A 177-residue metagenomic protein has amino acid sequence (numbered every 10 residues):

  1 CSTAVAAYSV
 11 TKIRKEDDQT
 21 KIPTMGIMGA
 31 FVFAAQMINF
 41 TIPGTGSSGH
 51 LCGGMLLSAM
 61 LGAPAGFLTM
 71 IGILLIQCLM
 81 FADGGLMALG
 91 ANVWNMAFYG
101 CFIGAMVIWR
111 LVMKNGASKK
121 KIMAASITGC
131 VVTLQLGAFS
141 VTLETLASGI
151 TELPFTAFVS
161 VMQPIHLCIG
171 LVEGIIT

Functional and structural regions predicted by a protein language model:
S2-L57: Hydrophobic transmembrane alpha-helices
S2-V5, F98-I108, L171-T177: Hydrophobic cores of alpha-helical transmembrane segments in multi-pass inner/ER membrane proteins, independent
A7-R14, A35, F40, Q77 (+7 more regions): Membrane-water interface at transmembrane helix exits
I22-I27, C52, F67-I71, W94 (+2 more regions): Hydrophobic alpha-helical transmembrane segments
Q36, F40-G104: Alpha-helical membrane segments and adjacent membrane-interface helices in multi-pass membrane proteins
N95-V141: Short helix-perturbing small/polar motifs within transmembrane alpha-helices
K121-V131, S140-T177: Glycine-rich ThDP/TPP pyrophosphate-binding loop and its adjacent helix/strand module within ThDP-dependent enzymes
